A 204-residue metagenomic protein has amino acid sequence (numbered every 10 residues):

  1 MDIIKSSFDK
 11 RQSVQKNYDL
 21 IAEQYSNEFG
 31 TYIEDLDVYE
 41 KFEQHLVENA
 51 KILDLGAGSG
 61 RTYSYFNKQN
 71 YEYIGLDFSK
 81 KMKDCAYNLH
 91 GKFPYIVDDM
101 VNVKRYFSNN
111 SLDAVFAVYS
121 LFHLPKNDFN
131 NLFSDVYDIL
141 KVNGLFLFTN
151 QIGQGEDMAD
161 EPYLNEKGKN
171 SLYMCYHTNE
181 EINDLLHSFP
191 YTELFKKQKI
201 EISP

Functional and structural regions predicted by a protein language model:
M1-V47, Q154: Conserved class I S-adenosyl-L-methionine
N49-G56: Conserved class I S-adenosyl-L-methionine
S59-V103: Class I SAM-dependent methyltransferase SAM/SAH-binding core
Y106-V115: A short acidic, Gly/Pro-enriched loop at the edge of an enzyme's catalytic core that lines a small-molecule cofactor
N130-V142: A short glycine-rich, Lys/Arg-flanked "PGG" loop and its adjoining helix->strand segment in the class I
N143-N150: Conserved beta-strand signature within the Rossmann-like core of class I S-adenosyl-L-methionine
Y163-E180: Acceptor-substrate binding/catalytic loop of class I
Y191-I202: Conserved S-adenosyl-L-methionine
